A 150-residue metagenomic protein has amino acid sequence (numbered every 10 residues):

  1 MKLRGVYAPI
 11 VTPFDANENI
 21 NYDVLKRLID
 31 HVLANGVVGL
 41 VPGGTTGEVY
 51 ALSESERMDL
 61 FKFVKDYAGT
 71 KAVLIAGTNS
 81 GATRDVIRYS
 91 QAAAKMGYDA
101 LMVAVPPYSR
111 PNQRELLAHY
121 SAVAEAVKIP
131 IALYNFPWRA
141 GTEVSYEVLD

Functional and structural regions predicted by a protein language model:
M1-A8, P13-E143, L149: Active-site beta->alpha loop and helix N-cap motifs at the rims of alpha/beta catalytic domains
